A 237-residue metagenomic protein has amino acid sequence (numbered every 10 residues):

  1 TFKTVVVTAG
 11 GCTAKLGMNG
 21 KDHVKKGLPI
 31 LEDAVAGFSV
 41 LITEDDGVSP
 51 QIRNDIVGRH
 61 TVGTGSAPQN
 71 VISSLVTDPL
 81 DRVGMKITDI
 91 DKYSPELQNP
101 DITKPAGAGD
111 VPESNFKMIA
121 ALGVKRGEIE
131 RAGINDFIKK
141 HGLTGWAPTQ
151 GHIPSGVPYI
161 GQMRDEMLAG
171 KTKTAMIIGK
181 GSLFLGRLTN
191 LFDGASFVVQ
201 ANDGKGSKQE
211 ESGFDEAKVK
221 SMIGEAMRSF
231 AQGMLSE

Functional and structural regions predicted by a protein language model:
T1, I87-K117: Conserved beta-ketoacyl condensing-enzyme motif
T1-K3, N115-P158: Conserved catalytic cysteine-centered active-site region of acyl-thioester-dependent Claisen-condensing enzymes
T1-T8, L41-I42, Q150-K171: Active-site-proximal alpha-helical scaffold in enzymes
V7, K92-P95, I177: Conserved beta-strand positions
T8-M18, G179-F184: Acidic, glycine-rich active-site loops and adjacent beta-strand->loop/helix elements that engage anionic groups
T13-D22, V157-G161: Active-site-adjacent elements of ketosynthase-type condensing enzymes
D22-T88, K92, K104, A120-I129 (+3 more regions): Condensing-enzyme catalytic core mediating Claisen C-C bond formation in acyl metabolism
P158-D165, A169-I177, S182-L188, A195: Hydrophobic alpha/beta core scaffold segments
